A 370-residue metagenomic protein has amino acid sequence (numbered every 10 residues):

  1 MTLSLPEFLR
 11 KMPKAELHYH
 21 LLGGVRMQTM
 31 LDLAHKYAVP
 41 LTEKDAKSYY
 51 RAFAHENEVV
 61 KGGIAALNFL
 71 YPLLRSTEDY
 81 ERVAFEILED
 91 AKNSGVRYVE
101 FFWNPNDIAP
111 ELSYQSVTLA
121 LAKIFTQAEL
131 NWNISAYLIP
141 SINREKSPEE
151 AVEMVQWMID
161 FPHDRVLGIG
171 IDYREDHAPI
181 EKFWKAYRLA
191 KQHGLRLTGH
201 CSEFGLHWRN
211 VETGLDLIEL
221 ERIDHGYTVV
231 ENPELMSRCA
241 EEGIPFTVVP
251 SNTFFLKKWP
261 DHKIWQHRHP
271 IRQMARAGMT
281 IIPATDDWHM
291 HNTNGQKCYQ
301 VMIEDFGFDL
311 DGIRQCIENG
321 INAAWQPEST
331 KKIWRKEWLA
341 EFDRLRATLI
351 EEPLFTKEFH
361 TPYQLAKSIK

Functional and structural regions predicted by a protein language model:
M1-L195, E203-R209, T213-R222, T228-P245 (+1 more regions): Metal-cofactor-binding active-site regions of metalloenzymes
T198: Noncatalytic carbohydrate-binding groove/subsite architecture in carbohydrate-active enzymes
